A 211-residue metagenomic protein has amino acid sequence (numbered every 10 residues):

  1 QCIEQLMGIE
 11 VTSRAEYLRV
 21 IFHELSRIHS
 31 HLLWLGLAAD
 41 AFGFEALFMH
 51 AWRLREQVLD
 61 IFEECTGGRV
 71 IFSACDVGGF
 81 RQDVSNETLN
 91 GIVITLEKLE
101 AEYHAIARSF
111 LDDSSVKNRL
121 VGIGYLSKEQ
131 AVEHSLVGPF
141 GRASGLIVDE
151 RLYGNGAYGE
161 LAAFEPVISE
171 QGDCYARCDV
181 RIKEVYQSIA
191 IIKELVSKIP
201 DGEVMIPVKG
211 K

Functional and structural regions predicted by a protein language model:
Q1-K211: Active-site bordering "gate/hinge" segments that shape substrate access to catalytic or cofactor-binding pockets
